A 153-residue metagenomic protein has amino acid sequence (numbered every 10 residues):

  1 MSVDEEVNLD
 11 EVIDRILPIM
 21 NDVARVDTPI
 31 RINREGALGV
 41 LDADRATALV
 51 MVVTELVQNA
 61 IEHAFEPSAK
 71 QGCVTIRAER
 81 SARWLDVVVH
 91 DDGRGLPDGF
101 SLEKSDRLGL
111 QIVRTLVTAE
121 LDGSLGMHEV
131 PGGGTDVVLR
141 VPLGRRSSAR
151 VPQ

Functional and structural regions predicted by a protein language model:
V3-V23: Short beta-to-alpha transition helix within the HATPase_c
V7, R25-E55, E62-C73, F100: Conserved short strand/loop->alpha-helix "switch" segment adjacent to the catalytic nucleotide/phosphoryl-transfer site
I30, R83-V87, T135: Short beta-strand element(s) in the Bergerat
Q71-R83: Short beta-strand/loop element within the Bergerat-fold HATPase_c
W84-Q111: Glycine-rich/acidic phosphate-handling loop/turn and adjacent ATP-lid/helix of nucleotide-binding kinase/ATPase domains
I112-D122: Conserved glycine-/histidine-rich ATP-lid loop and adjacent helix of the Bergerat-fold HATPase_c
L121-E129: Glycine-rich ATP-binding loops of the HATPase_c
P131-G133, V138-Q153: C-terminal end segment of the histidine kinase catalytic
